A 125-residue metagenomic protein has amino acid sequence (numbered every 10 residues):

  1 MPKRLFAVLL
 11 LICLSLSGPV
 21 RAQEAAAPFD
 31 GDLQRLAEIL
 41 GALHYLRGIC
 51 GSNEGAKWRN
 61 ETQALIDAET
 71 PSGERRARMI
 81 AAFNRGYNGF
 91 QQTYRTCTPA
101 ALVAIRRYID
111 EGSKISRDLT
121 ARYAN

Functional and structural regions predicted by a protein language model:
M1-A7: Bacterial N-terminal signal peptides that target proteins for export
A7-S17: Bacterial N-terminal signal peptides
G18-A22: Sec/Tat signal peptide C-region and signal peptidase I cleavage site
Q23-I39: Short N-terminal segments immediately surrounding and downstream of signal-peptide cleavage
A25, E54-N125: Compact alpha-helical subdomains of small soluble proteins
A42: Change "using UDP/GDP/dTDP sugars" to "using nucleotide sugars
C50: Short cysteine clusters
